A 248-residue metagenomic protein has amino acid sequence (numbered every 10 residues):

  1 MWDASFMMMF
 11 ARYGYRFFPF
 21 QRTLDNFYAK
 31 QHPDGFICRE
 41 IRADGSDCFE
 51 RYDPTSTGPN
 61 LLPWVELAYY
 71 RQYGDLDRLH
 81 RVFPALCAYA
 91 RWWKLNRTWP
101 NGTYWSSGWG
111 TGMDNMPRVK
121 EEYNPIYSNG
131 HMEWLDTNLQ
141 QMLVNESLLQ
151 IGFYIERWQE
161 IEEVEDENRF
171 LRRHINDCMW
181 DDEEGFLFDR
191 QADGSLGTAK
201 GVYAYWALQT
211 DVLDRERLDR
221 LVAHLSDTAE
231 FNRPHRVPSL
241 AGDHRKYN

Functional and structural regions predicted by a protein language model:
M1, R22-D53, T98-E133, F170-N248: Extended glycan-interaction surfaces of carbohydrate-active proteins
M1-L24, A29-W109, W134-N138, M142: Aromatic-rich carbohydrate-recognition surfaces in CAZymes
F10, V65-A68, N96, S147 (+3 more regions): Amphipathic, soluble alpha-helical interaction motifs
A11-L24, Y69-C87, L149-R169, D211-L225: Structural helix-adjacent loops and short alpha-helical linkers that scaffold large soluble proteins
N129-L143, E160-E163, E167, A199: Short, contiguous, pocket-lining structural segments that sit at or immediately flank catalytic/ligand-binding sites
